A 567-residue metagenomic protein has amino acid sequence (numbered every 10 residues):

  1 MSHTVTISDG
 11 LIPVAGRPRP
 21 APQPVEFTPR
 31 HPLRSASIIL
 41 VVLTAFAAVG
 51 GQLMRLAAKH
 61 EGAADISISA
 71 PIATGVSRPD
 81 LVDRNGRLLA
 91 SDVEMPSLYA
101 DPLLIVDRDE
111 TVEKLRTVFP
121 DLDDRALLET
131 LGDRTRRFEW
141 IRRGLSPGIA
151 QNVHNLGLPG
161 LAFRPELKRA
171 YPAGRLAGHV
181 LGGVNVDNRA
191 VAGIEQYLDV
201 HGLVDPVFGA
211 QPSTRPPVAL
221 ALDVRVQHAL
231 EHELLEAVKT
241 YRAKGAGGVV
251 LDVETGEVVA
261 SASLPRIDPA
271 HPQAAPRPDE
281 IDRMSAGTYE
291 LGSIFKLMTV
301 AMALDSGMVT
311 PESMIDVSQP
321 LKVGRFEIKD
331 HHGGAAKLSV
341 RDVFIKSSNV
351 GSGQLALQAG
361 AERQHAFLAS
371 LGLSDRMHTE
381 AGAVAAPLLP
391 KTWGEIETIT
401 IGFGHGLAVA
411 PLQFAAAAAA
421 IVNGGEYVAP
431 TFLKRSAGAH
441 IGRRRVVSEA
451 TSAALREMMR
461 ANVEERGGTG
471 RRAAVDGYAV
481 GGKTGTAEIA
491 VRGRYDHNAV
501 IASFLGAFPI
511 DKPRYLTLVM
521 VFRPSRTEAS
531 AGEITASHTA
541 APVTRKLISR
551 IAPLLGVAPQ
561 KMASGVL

Functional and structural regions predicted by a protein language model:
M1-P29: N-terminal Lys/Arg-rich, disordered targeting/topogenic segments
S2-P13, I39, A48, A100 (+7 more regions): Small/polar-residue-rich segments within soluble enzyme cores
P29-H60: Hydrophobic alpha-helical transmembrane signal-anchor segments
A57-G75, R87, S91-D109, E113 (+7 more regions): Short pre-catalytic segments that frame enzyme active sites
S67-I72, P96-L104, V112-R116, T135-R143 (+11 more regions): Second-shell loop/turn segments in exported
R84-R87, E94, D101-I105, P120 (+12 more regions): Solvent-exposed coil/turn segments that connect beta secondary-structure elements in extracytoplasmic/periplasmic
D109-E113, T117, R125, R143 (+20 more regions): Solvent-exposed, polar/charged alpha-helical surfaces in well-ordered, non-transmembrane soluble domains, broadly
G248, D252-S293, M298-E528, A536 (+3 more regions): Beta-lactam-recognizing serine transpeptidase/beta-lactamase-like catalytic domain environment
